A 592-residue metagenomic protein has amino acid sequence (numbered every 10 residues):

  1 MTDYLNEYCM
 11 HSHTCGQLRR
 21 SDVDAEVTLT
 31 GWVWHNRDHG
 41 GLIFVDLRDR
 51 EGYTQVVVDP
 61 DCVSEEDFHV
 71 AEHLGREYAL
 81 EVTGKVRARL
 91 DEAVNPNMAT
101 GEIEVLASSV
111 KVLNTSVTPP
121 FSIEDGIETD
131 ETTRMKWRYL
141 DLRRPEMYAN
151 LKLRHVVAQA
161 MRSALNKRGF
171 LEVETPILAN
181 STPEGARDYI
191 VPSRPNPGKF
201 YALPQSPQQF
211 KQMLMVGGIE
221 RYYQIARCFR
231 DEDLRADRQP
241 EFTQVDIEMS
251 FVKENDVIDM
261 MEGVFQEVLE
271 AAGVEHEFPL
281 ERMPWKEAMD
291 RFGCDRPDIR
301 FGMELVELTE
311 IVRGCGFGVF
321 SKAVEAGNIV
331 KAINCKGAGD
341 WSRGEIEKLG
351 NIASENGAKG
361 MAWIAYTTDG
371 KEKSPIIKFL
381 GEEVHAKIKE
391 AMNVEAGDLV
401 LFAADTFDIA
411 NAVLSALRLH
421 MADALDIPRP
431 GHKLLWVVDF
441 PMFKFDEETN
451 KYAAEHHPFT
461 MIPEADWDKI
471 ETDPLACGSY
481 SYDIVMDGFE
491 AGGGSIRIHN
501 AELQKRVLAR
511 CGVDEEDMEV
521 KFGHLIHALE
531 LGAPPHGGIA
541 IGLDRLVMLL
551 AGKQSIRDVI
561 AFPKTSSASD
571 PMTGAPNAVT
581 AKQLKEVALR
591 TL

Functional and structural regions predicted by a protein language model:
M1-L592: Class II aminoacyl-tRNA synthetase catalytic cores and aaRS-like
